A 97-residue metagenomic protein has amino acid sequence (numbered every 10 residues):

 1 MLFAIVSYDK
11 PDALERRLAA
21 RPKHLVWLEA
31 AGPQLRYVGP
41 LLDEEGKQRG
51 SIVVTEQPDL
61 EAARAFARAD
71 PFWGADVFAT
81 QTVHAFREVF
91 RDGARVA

Functional and structural regions predicted by a protein language model:
M1-A97: Conserved, structured core segments of small domains
